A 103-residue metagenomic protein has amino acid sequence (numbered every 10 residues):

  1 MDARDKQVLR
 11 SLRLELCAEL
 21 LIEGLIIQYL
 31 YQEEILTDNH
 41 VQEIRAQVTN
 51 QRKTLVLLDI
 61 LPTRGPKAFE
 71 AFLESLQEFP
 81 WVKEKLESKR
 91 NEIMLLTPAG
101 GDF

Functional and structural regions predicted by a protein language model:
M1-I26, L30, Q51-F103: Death-fold interaction domains
